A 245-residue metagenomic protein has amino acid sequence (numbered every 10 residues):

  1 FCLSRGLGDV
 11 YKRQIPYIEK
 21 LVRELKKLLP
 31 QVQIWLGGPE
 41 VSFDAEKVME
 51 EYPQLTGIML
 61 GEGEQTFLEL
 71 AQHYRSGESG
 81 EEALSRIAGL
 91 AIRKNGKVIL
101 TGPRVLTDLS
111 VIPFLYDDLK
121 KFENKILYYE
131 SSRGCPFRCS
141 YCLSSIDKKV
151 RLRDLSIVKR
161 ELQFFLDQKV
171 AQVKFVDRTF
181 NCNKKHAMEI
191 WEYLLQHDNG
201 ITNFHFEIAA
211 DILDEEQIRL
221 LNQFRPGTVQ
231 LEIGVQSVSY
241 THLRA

Functional and structural regions predicted by a protein language model:
F1, I15-P16, S42, N181-K185 (+1 more regions): Loop/helix-junction capping segments adjacent to catalytic residues or to phosphate/diphosphate-binding pockets
F1-Y11, H242-A245: Single conserved hydrophobic/aromatic residue that forms the stacking wall/gate of nucleotide- or nucleobase-binding
C2, Q33-I34, E130, Q230: Short glycine- and Lys/Arg-enriched binding-loop motifs that mark or flank ligand-binding interfaces
R5-G102: Glycine-rich beta-alpha loop elements in corrinoid/cobalamin-binding modules across cobalamin-dependent enzymes
K20-R23, M49-Y52, H73-Y74, L106 (+4 more regions): Short, glycine/charged-enriched secondary-structure capping and boundary segments
P103-L109: A short, sequence-level motif marking secondary-structure junctions
S110-R244: Radical SAM [4Fe-4S] cluster-binding motif and immediate context
